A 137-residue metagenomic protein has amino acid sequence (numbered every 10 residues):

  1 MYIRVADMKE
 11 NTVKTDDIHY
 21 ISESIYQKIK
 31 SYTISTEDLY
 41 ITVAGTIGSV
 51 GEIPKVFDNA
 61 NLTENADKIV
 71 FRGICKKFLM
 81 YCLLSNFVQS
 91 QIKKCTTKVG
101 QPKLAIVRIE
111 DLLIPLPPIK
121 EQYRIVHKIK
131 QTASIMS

Functional and structural regions predicted by a protein language model:
Y2, Q27-S31, A60, N86 (+3 more regions): Conserved structured core elements
Y2-N11, Y32-S49, L62-A66, F71 (+1 more regions): Short Ser/Thr-interspersed hydrophobic loop/turn segments at strand-loop and sheet-helix junctions that line or gate
A6-T36, V56: Sequence-specific dsDNA recognition surfaces
N11, I69-I74, L116, K128 (+1 more regions): Conserved aromatic/hydrophobic "specificity hotspots" at molecular recognition or selectivity sites
T46, N59-D67, I74-K77, T97-L116: A short glycine-rich beta-alpha junction/loop motif
I53-K55, C95-K98: Short amphipathic beta-strand starts and helix->beta connectors
S90-C95, R108-S137: Amphipathic alpha-helical coiled-coil/heptad-repeat segments
